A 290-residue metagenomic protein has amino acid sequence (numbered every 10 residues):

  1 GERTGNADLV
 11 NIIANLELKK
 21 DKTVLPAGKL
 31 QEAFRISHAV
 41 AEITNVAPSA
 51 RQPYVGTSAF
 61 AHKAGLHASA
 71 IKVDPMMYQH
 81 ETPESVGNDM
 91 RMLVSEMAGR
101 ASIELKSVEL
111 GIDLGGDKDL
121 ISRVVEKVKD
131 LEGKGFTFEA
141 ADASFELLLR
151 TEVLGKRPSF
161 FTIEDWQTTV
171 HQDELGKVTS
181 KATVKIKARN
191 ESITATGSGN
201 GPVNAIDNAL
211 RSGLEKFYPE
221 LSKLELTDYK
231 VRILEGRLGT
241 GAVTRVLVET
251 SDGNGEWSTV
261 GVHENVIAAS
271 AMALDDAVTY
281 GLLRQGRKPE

Functional and structural regions predicted by a protein language model:
G1-A7: Glycine-rich phosphate-binding active-site loops on the catalytic face of alpha/beta enzymes
A14, K20-T194, G236-V243: A mid-to-C-terminal "edge-of-domain" accessory segment
T23-L25, A47, G213-L224, G281-P289: Active-site phosphate-binding and catalytic loops of NTP-dependent enzymes
G176, K187, A195, N200-L214: Conserved mixed alpha/beta catalytic, RNA-binding, or beta-rich assembly cores of soluble enzyme, regulatory
N190-T196, D252-V260: Short small-residue beta-strand/loop micro-motif enriched in glycine and branched aliphatics
F217-S251, K288: Generic long, charged, amphipathic alpha-helical segments
N254-E290: Mixed-charge, glycine-accented linear interaction segment located at domain edges/termini
